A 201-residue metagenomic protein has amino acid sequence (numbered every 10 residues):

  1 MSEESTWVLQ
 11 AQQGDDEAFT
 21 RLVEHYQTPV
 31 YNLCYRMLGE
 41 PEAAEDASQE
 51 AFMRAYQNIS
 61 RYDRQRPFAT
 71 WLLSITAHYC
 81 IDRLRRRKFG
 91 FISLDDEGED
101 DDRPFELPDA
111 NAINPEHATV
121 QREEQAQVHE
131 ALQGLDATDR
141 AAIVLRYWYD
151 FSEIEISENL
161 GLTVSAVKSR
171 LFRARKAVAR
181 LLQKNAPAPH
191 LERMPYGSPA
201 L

Functional and structural regions predicted by a protein language model:
S2, D101-E130: Acidic, proline/glycine-rich intrinsically disordered inter-domain spacer in sigma factors
Q10, I92, E130, E158-G161 (+1 more regions): C-terminal edge and immediately downstream basic/flexible tail or linker adjoining helix-turn-helix-like DNA-binding
Q12-Q13, G39-E40, E50-P67, R86-K88: Sigma70-family region 2
Q12-R21, Y31-E50, V164, P187-A188: Short, charged helix-capping/linker segments at alpha-helix termini
N32, D46-M53, Q57, R66-H78: Structural recognition of an alpha-helix C-terminal capping motif at a helix-to-coil junction
S60-R64, S74-D95, Q121, R173 (+1 more regions): Arg/Lys-rich amphipathic alpha helix in sigma70-family domain 2
L84-L107, T119, P189-E192: Short, basic/polar amphipathic helix motif occurring as a linker/hinge flanking DNA-binding modules in transcription
A126-A141, L145-A166, R180: Helix-turn-helix DNA-binding module
